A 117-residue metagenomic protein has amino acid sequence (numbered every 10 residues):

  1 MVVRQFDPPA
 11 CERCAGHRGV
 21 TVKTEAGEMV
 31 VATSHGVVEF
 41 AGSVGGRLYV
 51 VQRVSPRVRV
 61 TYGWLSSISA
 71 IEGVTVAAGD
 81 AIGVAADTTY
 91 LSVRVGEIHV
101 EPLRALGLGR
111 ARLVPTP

Functional and structural regions predicted by a protein language model:
M1-L48, A77-A78, V100-P117: Surface-exposed, glycine-biased beta-strand/turn segments
V22, Y49-Q52, V76-S92: Short hydrophobic beta/alpha edge segments that flank linear recognition/processing sites
E25-E28, L65, I71: A structural connector/turn signal
E28, P56-R59, I98: Short acidic/polar mixed-charge low-complexity motifs
T33-S67, T89-Y90: Zn2+-dependent peptidoglycan hydrolase active-site motif and core
A41, S67-A81: Acidic, glycine-anchored pre-beta loop/turn
V54, T89-L103: Short, compositionally biased
G63, E72-G73, L113: A short, polar/proline- and glycine-enriched secondary-structure boundary/capping micro-motif
